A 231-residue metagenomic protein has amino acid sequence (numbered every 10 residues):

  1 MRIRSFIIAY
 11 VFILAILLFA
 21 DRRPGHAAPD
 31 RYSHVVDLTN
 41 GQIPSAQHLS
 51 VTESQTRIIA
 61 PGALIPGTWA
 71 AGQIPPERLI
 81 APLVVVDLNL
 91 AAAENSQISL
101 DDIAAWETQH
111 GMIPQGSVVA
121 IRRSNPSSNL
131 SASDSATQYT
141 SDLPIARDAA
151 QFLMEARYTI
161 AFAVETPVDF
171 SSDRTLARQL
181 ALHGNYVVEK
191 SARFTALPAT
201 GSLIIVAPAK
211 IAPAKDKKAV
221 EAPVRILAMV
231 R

Functional and structural regions predicted by a protein language model:
M1-Y10: N-terminal Sec-pathway targeting helices
S5, L17-R231: Active-/binding-site microenvironments in catalytic and ligand-binding cores
A9-L17: Hydrophobic membrane-insertion alpha-helices, especially the h-region of bacterial N-terminal signal peptides
